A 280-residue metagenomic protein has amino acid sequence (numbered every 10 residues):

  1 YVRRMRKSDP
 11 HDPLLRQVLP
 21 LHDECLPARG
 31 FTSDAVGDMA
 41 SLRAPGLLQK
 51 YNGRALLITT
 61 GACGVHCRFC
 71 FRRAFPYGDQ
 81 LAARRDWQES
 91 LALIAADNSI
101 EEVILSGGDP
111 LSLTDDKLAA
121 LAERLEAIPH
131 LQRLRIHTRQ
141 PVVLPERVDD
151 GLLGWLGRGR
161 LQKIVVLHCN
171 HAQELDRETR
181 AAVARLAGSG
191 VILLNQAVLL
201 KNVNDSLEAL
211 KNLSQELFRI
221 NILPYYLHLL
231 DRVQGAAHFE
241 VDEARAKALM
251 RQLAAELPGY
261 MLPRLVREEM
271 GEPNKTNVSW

Functional and structural regions predicted by a protein language model:
Y1, C67, Y225: Conserved, mostly hydrophobic/aromatic
Y1-Q49: Flexible, acidic/Gly-rich N-terminal and inter-domain linker regions that tether and position cofactor-handling modules
A40-R72: N-terminal pre-triad scaffold of radical SAM enzymes
G46, Q80-L81, A95: Domain-level signature for proteins that mediate thiol-based redox and metal-cofactor handling
C70-A82: Iron-sulfur (Fe-S) cluster-binding segments and ferredoxin-like electron-carrier domains, especially [2Fe-2S]
L81-E89: Short cysteine/histidine-rich metal-coordination sites, predominantly Zn2+-binding motifs
Q88-E102, L111-L257: Conserved AdoMet/S-adenosylmethionine-binding subsite of the radical SAM
K247-W280: C-terminal accessory regions of radical SAM enzymes
